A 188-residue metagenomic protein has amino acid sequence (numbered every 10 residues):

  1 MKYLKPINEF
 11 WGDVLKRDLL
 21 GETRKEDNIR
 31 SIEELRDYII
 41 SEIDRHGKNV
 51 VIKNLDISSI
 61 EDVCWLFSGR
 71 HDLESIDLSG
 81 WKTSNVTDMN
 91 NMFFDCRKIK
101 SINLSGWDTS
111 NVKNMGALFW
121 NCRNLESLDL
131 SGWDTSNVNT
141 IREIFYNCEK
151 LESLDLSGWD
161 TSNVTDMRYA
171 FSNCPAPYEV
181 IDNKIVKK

Functional and structural regions predicted by a protein language model:
K2-K188: Negatively charged
